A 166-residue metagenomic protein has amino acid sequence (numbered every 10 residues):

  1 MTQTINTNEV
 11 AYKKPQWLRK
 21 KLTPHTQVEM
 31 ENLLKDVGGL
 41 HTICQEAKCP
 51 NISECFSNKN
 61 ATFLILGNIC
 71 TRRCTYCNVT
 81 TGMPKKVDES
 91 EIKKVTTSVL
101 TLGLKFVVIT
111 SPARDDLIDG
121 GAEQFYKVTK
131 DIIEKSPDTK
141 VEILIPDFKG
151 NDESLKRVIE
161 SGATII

Functional and structural regions predicted by a protein language model:
M1-R72: Flexible, acidic/Gly-rich N-terminal and inter-domain linker regions that tether and position cofactor-handling modules
N58-I166: Conserved Radical SAM active-site core
